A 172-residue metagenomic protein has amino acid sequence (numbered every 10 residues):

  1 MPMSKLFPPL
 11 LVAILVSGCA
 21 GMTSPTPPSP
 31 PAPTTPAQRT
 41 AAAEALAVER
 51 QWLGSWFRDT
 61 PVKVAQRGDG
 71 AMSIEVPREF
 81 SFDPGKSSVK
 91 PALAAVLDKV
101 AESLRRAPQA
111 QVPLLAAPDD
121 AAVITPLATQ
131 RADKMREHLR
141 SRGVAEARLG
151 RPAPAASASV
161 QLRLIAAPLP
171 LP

Functional and structural regions predicted by a protein language model:
M1-P9: Bacterial N-terminal signal peptides that target proteins for export
L15-G18: C-terminal motif of bacterial Sec signal peptides marking the signal peptidase cleavage site
A20-T23: Bacterial signal peptide processing site
Q38-A47, F57, R67-D98: Short, solvent-exposed beta-strand/turn patches at coil↔beta or beta↔helix junctions that act as interaction loops
W52-P61, D83-L115: Periplasmic peptidoglycan-binding/anchoring modules of Gram-negative envelope and division proteins
D59-P61, R67-P77, P84, A107-Q109 (+2 more regions): Extracytoplasmic
G68, V76-F80, K86, L93 (+4 more regions): A mature extracytoplasmic/lumenal domain signature
A117-P172: Periplasmic OmpA-like peptidoglycan-binding domain that tethers envelope proteins to the cell wall
